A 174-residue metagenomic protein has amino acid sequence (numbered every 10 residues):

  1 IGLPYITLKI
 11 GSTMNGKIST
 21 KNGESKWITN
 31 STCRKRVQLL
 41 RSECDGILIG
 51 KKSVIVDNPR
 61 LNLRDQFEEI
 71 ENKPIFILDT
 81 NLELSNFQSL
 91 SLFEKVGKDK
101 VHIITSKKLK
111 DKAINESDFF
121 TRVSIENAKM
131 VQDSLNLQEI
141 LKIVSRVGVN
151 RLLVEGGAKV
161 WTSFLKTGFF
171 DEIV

Functional and structural regions predicted by a protein language model:
G2-L3: Rossmann-like NAD(P)H-binding beta-loop-alpha module
T7-N150, K159-T162: Active-site ligand-binding patch in enzyme domains
V149-R151, G156, V174: Helical hairpin unit composed of two closely spaced alpha helices linked by a short loop
G156-A158, G168: A short acidic Gly-Thr/Ser loop motif
F164-E172: Short acidic amphipathic segments
